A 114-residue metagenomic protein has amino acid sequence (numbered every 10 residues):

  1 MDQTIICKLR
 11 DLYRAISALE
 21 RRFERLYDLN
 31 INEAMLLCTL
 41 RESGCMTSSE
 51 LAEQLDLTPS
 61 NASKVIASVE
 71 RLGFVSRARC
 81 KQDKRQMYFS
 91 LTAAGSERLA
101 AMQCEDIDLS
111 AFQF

Functional and structural regions predicted by a protein language model:
M1-Y27, F74, L99: N-terminal leader segment of winged-helix/HTH proteins
L19-T58: N-terminal helix-turn-helix DNA-binding core of bacterial DNA-binding proteins
L37, L51, I66-L72: Basic amphipathic alpha-helical segments that dock to polyanions
A67-F114: Charged, amphipathic alpha-helical coiled-coil/dimerization segments
